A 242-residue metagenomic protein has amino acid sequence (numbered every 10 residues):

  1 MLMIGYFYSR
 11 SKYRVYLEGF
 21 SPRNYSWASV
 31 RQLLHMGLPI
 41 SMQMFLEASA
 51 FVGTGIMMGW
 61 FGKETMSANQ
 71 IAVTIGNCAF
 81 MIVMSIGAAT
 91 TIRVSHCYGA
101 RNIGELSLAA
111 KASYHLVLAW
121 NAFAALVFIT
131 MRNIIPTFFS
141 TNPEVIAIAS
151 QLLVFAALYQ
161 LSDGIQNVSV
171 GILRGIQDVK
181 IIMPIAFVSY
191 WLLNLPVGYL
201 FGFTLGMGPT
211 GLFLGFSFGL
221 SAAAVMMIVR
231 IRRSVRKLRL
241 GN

Functional and structural regions predicted by a protein language model:
M1-L38, V94-Y159, F201-N242: Short alpha-helical transmembrane segments in multi-pass integral membrane proteins
L2-Y6, P22-G53, M57, C78-I82 (+4 more regions): Hydrophobic faces of transmembrane alpha-helices in multi-pass small-molecule transporters and flippases across diverse
I40, M44, V52, I56 (+6 more regions): Transmembrane alpha-helix boundary and packing residues in multipass membrane permease domains and related
F45-A72, C78, H96-C97, I134-P143 (+1 more regions): Helix-terminus/linker motif at the lipid-water interface of multi-pass membrane proteins
L46-A50, I86-T90, V127, M131 (+5 more regions): Residue-level signal for transmembrane alpha-helical positions in Major Facilitator Superfamily
G55, A68-R132, D163-Q177, I181-I185: Small-residue-rich hydrophobic transmembrane alpha-helices
V73-G76, W120, V188-L193, F216-A222: Transmembrane alpha-helical core residues of multi-pass small-molecule transporters, especially secondary transporters
N167, L193-G202: Transmembrane alpha-helical segments of integral membrane proteins
